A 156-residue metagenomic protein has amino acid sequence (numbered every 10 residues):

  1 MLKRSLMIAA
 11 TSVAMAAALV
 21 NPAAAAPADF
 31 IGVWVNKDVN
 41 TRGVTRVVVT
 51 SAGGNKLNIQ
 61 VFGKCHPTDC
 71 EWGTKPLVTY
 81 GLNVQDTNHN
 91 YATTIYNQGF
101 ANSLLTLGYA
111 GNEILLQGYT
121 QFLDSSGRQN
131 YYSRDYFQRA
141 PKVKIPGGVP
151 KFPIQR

Functional and structural regions predicted by a protein language model:
M1-A10: Bacterial N-terminal signal peptides that target proteins for export
A9-A18: Bacterial N-terminal signal peptides
V20-P27: Sec/Tat signal peptide C-region and signal peptidase I cleavage site
A28, N36-S103, G147, K151-I154: Central antiparallel beta-sheet cores of small beta-barrel/beta-sandwich binding domains
T74, V78-G81, T120-R156: Edge beta-strand at a domain terminus
A92-P141: Surface-exposed, polar helix/loop patches in the mature regions of secreted/periplasmic/lumenal proteins that form
